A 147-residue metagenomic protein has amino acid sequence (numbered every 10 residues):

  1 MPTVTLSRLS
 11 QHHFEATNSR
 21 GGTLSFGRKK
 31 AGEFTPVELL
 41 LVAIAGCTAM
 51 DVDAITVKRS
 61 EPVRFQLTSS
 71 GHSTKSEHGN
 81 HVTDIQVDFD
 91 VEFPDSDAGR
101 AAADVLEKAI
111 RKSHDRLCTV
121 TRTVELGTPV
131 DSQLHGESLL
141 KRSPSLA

Functional and structural regions predicted by a protein language model:
M1-V42, V52-A147: Extended beta-strand/beta-hairpin segments
